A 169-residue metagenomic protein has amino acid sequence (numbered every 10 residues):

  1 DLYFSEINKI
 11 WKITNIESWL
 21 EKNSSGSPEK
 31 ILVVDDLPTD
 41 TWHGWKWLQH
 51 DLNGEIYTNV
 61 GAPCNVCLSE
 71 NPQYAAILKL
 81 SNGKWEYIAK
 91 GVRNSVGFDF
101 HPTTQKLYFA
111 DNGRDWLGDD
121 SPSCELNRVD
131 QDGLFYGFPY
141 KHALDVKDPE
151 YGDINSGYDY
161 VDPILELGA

Functional and structural regions predicted by a protein language model:
D1-F4, E55-N59, Q105-A110: Conserved beta-propeller blade signature
Y3, K12, E17, H50-Y57 (+2 more regions): Solvent-exposed, well-ordered amphipathic alpha-helical segments that flank/support binding or catalytic loops
F4-S5, K90: Short beta-strand scaffold positions
I7-D51, N59-P63: Asp-box/WD-like beta-propeller blade repeats and closely related beta-sheet repeat scaffolds
E21-D35, E86-K90, Y136-L144: Beta-propeller fold detector
D40, A89-V92: Short, glycine/acidic-rich beta->alpha junctions
W45, D51, A62-V66, P72-A75 (+4 more regions): Beta-propeller domain segments
